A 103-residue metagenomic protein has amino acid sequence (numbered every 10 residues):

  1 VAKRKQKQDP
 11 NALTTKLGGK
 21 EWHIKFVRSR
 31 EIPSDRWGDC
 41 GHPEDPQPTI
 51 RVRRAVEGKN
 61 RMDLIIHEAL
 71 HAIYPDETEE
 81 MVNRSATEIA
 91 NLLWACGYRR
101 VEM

Functional and structural regions predicted by a protein language model:
V1-K5, E102: Polybasic, lysine-enriched low-complexity intrinsically disordered terminal tails
R4-K59, A72-L93: Active-site scaffold of zinc-dependent metalloenzymes
D63-A72: Active-site recognition of the HExxH zinc-binding catalytic motif
C96-M103: Short, positively charged interaction helices/loops
